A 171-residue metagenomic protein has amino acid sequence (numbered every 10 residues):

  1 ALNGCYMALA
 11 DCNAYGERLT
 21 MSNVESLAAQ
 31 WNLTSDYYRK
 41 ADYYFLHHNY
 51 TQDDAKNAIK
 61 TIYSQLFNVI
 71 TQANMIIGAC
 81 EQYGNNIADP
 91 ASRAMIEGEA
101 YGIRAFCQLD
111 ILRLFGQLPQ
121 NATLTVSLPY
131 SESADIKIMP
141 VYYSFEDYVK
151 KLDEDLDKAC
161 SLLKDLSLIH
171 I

Functional and structural regions predicted by a protein language model:
A1-E25: Acidic, glycine-rich segments characteristic of secretory precursors and extracytoplasmic regions
N3, M7, T71-M75, K150 (+1 more regions): Solvent-exposed, polar/charged alpha-helical surfaces in well-ordered, non-transmembrane soluble domains, broadly
D11, N23-A55, Y63, S133-D135: A structural signal for short, hydrophobic/glycine-enriched beta-strand patches
D11-Y15, Q30-L33, C107-Q117: Secretory-pathway/luminal and periplasmic proteins that interact with or process carbohydrate-rich
K40-F115, Y143, K158-D165, I169: Conserved, well-structured interaction surfaces
S64-T71, L124, E146, K150-D153: Alpha-helix N-cap/helix-start motif at coil-to-helix transitions, marked by capping-box chemistry
A91-R93, L114-K150: Short coil/linker segments at helix-helix boundaries
I138-M139, E154, S161: Acidic, polar-rich low-complexity tracts and alpha-helical solenoid repeat scaffolds
